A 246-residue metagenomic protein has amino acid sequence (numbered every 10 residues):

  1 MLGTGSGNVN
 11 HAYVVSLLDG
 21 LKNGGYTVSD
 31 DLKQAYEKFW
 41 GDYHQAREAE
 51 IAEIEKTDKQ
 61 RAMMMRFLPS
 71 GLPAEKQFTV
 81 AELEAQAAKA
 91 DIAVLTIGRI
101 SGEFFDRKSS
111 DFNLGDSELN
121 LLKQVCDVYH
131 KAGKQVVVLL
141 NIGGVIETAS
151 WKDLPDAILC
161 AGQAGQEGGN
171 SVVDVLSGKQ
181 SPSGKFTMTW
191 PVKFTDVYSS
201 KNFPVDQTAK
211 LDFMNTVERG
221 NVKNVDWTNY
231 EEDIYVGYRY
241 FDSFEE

Functional and structural regions predicted by a protein language model:
M1-G5, V9-V14, K22-G24, E37-P69 (+2 more regions): Secreted, periplasmic, or luminal enzymes acting at the cell surface/secretory milieu
A12, S16, G20, F78 (+7 more regions): Extracytoplasmic/secreted proteins, especially bacterial periplasmic and envelope-associated proteins
T27, K134-Q135: Residues at the starts of beta-strands that form the adenosine-phosphate
V28-L32, Y36-Y129, L139-D153: Hydrophobic helix-and-loop "lid/oligomerization" segment in the mid-to-C-terminal part of catalytic domains
